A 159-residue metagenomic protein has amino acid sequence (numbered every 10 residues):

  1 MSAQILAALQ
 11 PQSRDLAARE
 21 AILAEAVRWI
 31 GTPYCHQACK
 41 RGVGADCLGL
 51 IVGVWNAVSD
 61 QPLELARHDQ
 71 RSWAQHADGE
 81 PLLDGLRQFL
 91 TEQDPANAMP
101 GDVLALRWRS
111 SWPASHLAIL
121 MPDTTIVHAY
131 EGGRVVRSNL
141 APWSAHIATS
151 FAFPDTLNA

Functional and structural regions predicted by a protein language model:
A3-L23, L65-V136, L140: ...with weaker cross-activation on analogous glycine-rich loops/strands in unrelated enzymes
E25-C35: N-terminal capping segment at the start of a domain
Y34-C39, P62-R67: Surface-exposed patches in mature extracellular/periplasmic domains of secreted proteins
C39-V58: Active-site nucleophilic cysteine motif
R41, G133, L157: Residue-level detector of flexible, active-site-proximal loop/helix-junction positions within diverse enzyme catalytic
S138-S150: Short glycine/proline-enriched turn or capping motifs at secondary-structure junctions
A148-A159: Low-complexity, Gly/Ser/Thr/Pro-rich intrinsically disordered linker/tail segments
